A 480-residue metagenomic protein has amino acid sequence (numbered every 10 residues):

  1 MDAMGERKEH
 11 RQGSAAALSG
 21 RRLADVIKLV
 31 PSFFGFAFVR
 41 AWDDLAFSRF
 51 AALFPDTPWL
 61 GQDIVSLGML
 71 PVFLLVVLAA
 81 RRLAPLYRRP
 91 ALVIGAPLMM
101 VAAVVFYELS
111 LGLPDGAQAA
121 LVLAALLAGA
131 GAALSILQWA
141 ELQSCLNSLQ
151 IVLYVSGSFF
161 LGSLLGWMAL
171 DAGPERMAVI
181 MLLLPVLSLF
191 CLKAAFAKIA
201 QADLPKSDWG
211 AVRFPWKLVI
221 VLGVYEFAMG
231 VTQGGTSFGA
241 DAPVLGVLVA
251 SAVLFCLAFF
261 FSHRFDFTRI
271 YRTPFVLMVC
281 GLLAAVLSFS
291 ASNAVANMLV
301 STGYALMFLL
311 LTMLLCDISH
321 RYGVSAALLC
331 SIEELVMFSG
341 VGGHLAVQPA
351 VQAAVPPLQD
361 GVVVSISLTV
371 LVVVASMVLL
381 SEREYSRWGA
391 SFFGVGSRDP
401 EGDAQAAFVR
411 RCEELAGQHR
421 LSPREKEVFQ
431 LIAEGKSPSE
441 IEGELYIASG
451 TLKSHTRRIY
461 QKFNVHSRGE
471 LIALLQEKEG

Functional and structural regions predicted by a protein language model:
L23-F33, P85-A96, N147-S156, G210-V219 (+3 more regions): Membrane-interfacial loop-to-transmembrane alpha-helix junctions, especially the N-terminal start
V39-F50, P71-V72, C191, A195-A197 (+7 more regions): Linker/hinge segments immediately adjacent to helix-turn-helix/homeobox DNA-binding domains
Q62-L83, V253-L257: Central cavity-lining transmembrane alpha-helices of secondary-active solute carriers, predominantly the Major
P97-P114, L277-S290: C-terminal ends and interior cores of transmembrane alpha-helices in multi-pass membrane transporters/permeases
A117-S135, A294-F308: Hydrophobic core of transmembrane alpha-helices in multi-pass small-molecule transporters, especially MFS/SLC-type
A132-L146, M307-Y322: Intracellular juxtamembrane helix-capping segments at the cytosolic ends of symmetry-related transmembrane helices
N147-L170, C330-L345: Glycine-rich segments within core transmembrane alpha-helices of 12-TM secondary carriers
S397-T456, K462, A473-G480: Helix-turn-helix DNA-binding segment
